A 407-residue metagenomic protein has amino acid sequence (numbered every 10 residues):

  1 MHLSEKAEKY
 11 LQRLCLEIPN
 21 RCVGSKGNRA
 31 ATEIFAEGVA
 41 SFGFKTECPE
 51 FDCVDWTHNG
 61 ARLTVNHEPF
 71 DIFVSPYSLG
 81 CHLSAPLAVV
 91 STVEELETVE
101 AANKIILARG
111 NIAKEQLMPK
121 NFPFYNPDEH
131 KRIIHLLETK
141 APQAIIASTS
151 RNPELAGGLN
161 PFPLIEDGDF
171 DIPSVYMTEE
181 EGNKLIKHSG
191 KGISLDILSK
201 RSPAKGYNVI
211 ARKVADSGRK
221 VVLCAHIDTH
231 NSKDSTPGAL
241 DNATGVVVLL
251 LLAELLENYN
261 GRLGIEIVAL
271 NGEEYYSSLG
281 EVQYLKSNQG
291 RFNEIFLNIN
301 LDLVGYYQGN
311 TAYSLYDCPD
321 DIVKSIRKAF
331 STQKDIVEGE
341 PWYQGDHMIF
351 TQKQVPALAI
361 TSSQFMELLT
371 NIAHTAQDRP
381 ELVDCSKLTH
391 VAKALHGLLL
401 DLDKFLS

Functional and structural regions predicted by a protein language model:
M1, E17-K26, V89, M118-D128 (+5 more regions): Second-shell loop/turn segments in exported
M1-G27, F42, P49, N152-E166 (+4 more regions): N-terminal capping segment at the start of a domain
E5, K9-L117: Noncatalytic luminal/extracellular "stalk/propeptide" segments of secretory-pathway proteins
V65-V99, N160-G238, E254, N258 (+1 more regions): Soluble metallo-hydrolase cores and metallopeptidase-like ectodomains found primarily in the secretory/periplasmic
I72-E166, D171: Extracellular/luminal Protease-associated
I105-A108, A144-A147, S174-Y176, I210 (+5 more regions): Structural recognition of the beta-strand scaffold that forms the well-ordered cores of secreted hydrolase catalytic
T149-S150, D167, Y307-S407: Active-site-adjacent substrate-binding region of metalloamidase/peptidase-like peptide-processing proteins
P153, D171, K205-N208, N231-S325 (+1 more regions): Acidic/histidine-rich catalytic neighborhood of metal-dependent amide-processing enzymes
